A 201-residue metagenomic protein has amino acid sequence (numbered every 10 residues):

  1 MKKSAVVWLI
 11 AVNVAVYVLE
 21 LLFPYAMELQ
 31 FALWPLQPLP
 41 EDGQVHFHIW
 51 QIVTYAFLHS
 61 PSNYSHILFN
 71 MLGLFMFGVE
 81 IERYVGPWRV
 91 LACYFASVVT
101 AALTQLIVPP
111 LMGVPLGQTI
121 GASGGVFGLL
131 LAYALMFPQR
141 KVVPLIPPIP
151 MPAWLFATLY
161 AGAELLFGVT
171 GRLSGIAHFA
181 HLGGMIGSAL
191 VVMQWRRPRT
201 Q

Functional and structural regions predicted by a protein language model:
M1-Q201: A detector for small-residue-rich transmembrane helices and their helix-helix packing motifs
